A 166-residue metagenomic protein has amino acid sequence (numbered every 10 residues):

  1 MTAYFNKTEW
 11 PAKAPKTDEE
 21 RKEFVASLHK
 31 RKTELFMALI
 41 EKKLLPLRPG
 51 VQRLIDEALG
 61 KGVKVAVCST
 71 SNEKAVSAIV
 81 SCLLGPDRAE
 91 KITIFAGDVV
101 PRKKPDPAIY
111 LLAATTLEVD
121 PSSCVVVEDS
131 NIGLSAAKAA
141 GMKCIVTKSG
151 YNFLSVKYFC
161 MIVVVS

Functional and structural regions predicted by a protein language model:
M1-L39: A metal-dependent, Asp-based hydrolase signature
F5-E9, K64-C68, V80-G85: N-terminal-biased segments
P15, E23, E41, A66 (+3 more regions): Short, flexible active-site loop motifs that bind/organize anionic cofactors or intermediates
T17, R48-P49, F153: Sparse recognition of residues in long alpha-helices and their boundaries
E20-F24, K43, P105, D129: Conserved acidic
K22, M37-V67: Short, acidic loop-to-helix structural element flanking the phosphoryl-transfer center in phosphate-processing enzymes
A26, K30, E34, L45 (+2 more regions): Generic detection of well-ordered alpha-helical segments
Q52, D56, N72-S166: Asp-based, Mg2+/Mn2+-dependent phosphohydrolase catalytic module
